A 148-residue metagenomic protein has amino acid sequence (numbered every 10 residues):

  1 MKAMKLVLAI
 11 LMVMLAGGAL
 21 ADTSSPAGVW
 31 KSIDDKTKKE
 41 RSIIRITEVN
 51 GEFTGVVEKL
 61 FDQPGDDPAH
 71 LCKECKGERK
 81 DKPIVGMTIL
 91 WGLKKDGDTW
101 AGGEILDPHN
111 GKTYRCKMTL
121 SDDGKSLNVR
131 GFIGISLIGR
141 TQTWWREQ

Functional and structural regions predicted by a protein language model:
M1-L8: Bacterial N-terminal signal peptides that target proteins for export
L11-M14: Repetitive helical segments and hydrophobic/amphipathic motifs
A16-G18: N-terminal signal peptide c-region/cleavage motif recognized by signal peptidases
D34-C116: Central antiparallel beta-sheet cores of small beta-barrel/beta-sandwich binding domains
C75-D81, N128-I135: Short aromatic-glycine motifs in intrinsically disordered, low-complexity regions
G124-S126, F132-Q148: Edge beta-strand at a domain terminus
